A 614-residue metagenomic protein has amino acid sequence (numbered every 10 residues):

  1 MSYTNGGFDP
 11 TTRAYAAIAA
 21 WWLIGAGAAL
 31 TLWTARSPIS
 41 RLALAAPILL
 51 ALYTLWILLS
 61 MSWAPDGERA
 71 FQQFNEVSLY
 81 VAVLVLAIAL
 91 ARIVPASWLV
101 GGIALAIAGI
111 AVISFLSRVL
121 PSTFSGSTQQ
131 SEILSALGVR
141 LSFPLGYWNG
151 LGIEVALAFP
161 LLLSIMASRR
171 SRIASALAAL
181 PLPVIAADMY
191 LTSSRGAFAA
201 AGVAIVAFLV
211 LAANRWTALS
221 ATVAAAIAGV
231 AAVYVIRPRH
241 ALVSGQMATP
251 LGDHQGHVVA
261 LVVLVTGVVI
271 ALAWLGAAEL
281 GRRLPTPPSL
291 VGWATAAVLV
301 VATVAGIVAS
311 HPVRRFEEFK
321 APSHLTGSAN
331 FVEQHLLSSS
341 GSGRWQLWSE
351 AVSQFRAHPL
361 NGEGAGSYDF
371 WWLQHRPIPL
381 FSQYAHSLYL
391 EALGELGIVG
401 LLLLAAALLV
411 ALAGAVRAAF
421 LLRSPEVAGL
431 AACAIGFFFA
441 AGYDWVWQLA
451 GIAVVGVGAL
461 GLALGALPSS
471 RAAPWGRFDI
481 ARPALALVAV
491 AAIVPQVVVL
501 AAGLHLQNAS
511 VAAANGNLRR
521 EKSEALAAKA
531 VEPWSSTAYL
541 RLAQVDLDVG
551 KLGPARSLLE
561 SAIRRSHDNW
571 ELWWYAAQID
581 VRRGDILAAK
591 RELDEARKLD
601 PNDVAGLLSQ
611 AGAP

Functional and structural regions predicted by a protein language model:
M1-L59, P65-Q72, A82-A106, E132 (+13 more regions): Transmembrane signal-anchor hairpin modules in multi-pass inner-membrane enzymes, especially those that act on
S2-F8, E391-L396, A428-G456: Membrane helix-loop boundary segments at the extracytoplasmic
G7-T11, S62-A70, S135-L151, T249-A260 (+3 more regions): Short aromatic-rich membrane-water interface segments that cap or initiate transmembrane helices in multi-pass membrane
M61-W63, E76, A108-I153, P183-Y190 (+4 more regions): Membrane-interfacial helix-loop-helix modules of multi-pass inner-membrane proteins that assemble, modify, or transport
Y147, G327-Q383, Y389, L396-L403: TM-adjacent membrane-interface loops and short helices in multi-pass inner/ER membrane proteins
L177, I398-A428: Hydrophobic transmembrane alpha-helices and their immediate junctions
A179-S193, G436-G442: Membrane-interface alpha helices of multi-pass inner-membrane proteins
